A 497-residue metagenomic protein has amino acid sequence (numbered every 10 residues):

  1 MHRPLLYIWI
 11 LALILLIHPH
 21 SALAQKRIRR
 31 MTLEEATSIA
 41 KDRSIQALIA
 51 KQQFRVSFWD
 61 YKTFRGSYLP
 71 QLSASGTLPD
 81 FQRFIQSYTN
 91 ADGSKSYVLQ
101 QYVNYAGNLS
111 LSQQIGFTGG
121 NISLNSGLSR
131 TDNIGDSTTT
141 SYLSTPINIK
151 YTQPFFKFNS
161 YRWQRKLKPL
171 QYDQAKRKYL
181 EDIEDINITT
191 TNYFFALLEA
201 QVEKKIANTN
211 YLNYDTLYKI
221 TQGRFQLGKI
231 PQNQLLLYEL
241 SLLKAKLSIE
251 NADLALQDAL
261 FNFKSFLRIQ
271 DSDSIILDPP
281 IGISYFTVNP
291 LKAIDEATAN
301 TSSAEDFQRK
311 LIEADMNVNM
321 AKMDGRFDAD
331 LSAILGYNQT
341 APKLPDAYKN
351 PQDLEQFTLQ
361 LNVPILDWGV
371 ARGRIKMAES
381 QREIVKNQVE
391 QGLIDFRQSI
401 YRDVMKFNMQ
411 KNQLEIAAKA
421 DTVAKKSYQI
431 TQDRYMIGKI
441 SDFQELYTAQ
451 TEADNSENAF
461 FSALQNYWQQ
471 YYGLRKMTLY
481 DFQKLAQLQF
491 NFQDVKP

Functional and structural regions predicted by a protein language model:
M1-R29, P497: Bacterial Sec-dependent N-terminal signal peptides
L23-K26, S73, D80-Q82, D271-D273 (+3 more regions): Acidic, low-complexity, intrinsically disordered peripheral segments
Q25-I28, G76-I149, L277-T287, N319 (+2 more regions): Small/polar, glycine/serine/threonine/aspartate-rich low-complexity segments that form flexible
T37-K41, S94-K95, I230, Q234-L235 (+2 more regions): Amphipathic alpha-helical coiled-coil scaffold segments and their short linker/junction regions
S38-L48, R55-P70, N108-T138, I149-L167 (+6 more regions): A glycine-/polar-enriched beta->alpha junction
I49-F64, D182, I186-A207, G223 (+5 more regions): Amphipathic alpha-helical coiled-coil segments
K166-Y172, K176-E296, K406, Q410 (+2 more regions): Periplasmic alpha-helical coiled-coil/stalk elements that build and connect Gram-negative outer-membrane
